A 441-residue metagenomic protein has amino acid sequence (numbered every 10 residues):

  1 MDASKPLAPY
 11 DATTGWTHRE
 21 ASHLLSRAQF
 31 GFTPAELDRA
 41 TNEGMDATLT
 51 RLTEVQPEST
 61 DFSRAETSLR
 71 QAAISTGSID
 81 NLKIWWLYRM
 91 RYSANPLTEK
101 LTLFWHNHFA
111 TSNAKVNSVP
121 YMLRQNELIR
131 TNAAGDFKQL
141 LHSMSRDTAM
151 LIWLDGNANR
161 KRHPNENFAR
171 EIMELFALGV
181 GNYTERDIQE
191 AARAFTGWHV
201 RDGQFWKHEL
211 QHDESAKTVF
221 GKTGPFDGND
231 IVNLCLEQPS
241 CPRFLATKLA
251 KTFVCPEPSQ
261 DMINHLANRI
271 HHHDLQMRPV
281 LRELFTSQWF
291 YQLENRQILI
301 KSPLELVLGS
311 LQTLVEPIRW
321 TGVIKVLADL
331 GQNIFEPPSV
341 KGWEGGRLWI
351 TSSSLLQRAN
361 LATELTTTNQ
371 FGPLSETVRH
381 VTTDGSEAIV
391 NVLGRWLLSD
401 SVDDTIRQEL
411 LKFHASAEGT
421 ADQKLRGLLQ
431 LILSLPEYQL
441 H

Functional and structural regions predicted by a protein language model:
D2-H18, S22-T33, Q238, P242 (+2 more regions): Flexible, low-complexity segments enriched for small/polar residues
D2-P9, L82-W86, S118-L327, Q439: Active-site substrate-binding loop specific to GH73 endo-beta-N-acetylglucosaminidase modules in bacterial autolysins
E20, R27-N132: N-terminal accessory alpha/beta regions
E36, I152-G156, E409: Short amphipathic alpha-helical interface patches used for protein-protein assembly/oligomerization
L69-A72, Y92, A110, G156-N159 (+4 more regions): A ubiquitous short alpha-helical element
S78-I79, L140, T405: Amphipathic alpha-helical oligomerization segments
